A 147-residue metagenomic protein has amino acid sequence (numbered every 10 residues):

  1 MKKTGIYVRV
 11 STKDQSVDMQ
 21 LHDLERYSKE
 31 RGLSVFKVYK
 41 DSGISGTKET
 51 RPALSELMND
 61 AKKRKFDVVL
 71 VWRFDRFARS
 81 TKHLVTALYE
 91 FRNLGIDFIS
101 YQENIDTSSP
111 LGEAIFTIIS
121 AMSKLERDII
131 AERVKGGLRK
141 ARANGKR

Functional and structural regions predicted by a protein language model:
M1-K140: Short, structured surface patches at the beginning of a domain
G145-R147: Short, intrinsically disordered, charge-balanced linker/junction segments flanking boundaries in proteins
